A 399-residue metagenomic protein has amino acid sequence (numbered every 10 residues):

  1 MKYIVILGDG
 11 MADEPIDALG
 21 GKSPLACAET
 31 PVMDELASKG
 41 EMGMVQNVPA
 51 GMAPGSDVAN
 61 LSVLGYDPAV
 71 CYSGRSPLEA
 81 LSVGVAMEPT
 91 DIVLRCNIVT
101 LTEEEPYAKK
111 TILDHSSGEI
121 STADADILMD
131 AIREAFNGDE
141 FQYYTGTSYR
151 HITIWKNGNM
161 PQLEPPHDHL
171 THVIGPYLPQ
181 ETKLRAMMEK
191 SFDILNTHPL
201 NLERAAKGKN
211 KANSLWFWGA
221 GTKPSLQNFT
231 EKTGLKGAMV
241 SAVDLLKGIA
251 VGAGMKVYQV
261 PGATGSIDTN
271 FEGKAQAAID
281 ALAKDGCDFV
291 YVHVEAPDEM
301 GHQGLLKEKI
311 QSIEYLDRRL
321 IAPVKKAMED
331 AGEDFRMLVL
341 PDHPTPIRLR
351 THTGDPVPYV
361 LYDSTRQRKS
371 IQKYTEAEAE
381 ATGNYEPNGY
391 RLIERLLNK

Functional and structural regions predicted by a protein language model:
M1-K399: Feature captures the catalytic ectodomains and active-site-proximal regions of enzymes that hydrolyze or transfer
